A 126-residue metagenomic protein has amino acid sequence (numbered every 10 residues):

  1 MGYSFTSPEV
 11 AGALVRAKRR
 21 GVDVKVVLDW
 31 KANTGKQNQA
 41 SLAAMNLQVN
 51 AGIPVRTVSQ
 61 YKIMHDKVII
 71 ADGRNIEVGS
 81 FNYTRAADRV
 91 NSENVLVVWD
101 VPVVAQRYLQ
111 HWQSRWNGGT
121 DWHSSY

Functional and structural regions predicted by a protein language model:
M1-G2, V24-L28, V55-T57, I69-I70 (+2 more regions): Structural recognition of the beta-strand scaffold that forms the well-ordered cores of secreted hydrolase catalytic
M1-I53: Primarily the HKD phosphodiesterase
S4-P8, W30-G35, Y61-M64, N75-I76 (+2 more regions): Solvent-exposed loop/turn segments at secondary-structure junctions within structured extracellular/periplasmic domains
G12, Q39-S41, P54, K67-I69 (+2 more regions): Residue-level detector of functional hotspots within protein domains
A17, V55-S59, G118-Y126: N-terminal secretory signal sequences
R19, Q48-N50, Y61-M64, I69-D72 (+1 more regions): Extracellular/periplasmic catalytic domains that process cell-envelope and extracellular macromolecules
Q37-Q39, Q48, Q60, Q106 (+1 more regions): Residue-identity detector for glutamine
A71-Y126: Signature of lipid phosphatidyltransferase scaffolds
